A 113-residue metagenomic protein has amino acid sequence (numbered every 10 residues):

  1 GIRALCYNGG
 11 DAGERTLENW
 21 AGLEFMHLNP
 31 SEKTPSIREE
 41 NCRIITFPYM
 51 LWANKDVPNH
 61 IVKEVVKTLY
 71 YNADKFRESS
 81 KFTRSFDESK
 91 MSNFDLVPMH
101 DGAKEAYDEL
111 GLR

Functional and structural regions predicted by a protein language model:
G1-L51, K55-D56: Pocket-lining segment of extracytoplasmic ligand-binding domains
S36, N41-R113: Segments of small-molecule ligand-sensing domains
